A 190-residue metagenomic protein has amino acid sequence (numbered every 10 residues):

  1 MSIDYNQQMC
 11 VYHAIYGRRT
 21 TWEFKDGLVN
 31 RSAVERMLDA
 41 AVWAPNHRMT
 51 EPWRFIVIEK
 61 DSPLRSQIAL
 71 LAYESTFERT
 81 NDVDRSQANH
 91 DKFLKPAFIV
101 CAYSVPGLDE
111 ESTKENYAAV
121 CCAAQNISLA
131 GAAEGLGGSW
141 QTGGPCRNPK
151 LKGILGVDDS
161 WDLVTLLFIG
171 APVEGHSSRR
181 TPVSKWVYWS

Functional and structural regions predicted by a protein language model:
M1-K95, S190: N-terminal amphipathic, basic helical "cap/leader" segment at the start of enzyme domains
S2-Q7, H13-A14, L163-S190: C-terminal helix-cap and adjacent tail motif
A41, V100, P106-G153: Small-aliphatic-rich amphipathic alpha-helix that forms the alpha element of a beta-alpha
D61-R65, Y73-E74, P106-L108, P149 (+1 more regions): Short, charged/polar surface micro-motifs in flexible loops or helix N-caps
Y73-E74, Y117-A118, G156, S184-K185: Short, solvent-exposed amphipathic alpha-helical segments in soluble enzyme and RNA/protein-processing domains
N89-D91, A97-P106: Active-site-adjacent structural patch at catalytic or cofactor/ligand-binding sites
K95, V100, L166-G170: C-terminal edge-of-domain segments
L151-V164: Short, electropositive alpha-helical surface patch
